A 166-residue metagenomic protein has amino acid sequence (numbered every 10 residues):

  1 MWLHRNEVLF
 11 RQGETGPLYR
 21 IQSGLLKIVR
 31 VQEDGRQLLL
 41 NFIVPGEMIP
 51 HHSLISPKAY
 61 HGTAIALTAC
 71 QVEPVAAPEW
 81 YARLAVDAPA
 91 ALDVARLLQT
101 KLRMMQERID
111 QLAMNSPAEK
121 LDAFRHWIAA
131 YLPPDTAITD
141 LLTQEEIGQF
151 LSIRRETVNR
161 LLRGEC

Functional and structural regions predicted by a protein language model:
M1-L3: Short amphipathic
R5-T68: Cyclic nucleotide-binding regulatory domains
L9-G13, L112-N115, T139: A short beta-turn/loop motif at secondary-structure boundaries
I28, L102-M105, I128: Hydrophobic recognition helices of helix-based DNA-binding modules
Y60, E79-P117: A small-molecule sensor/coupling module
A113, P117-K120, F124, T143: N-terminal positioning helix adjacent to the helix-turn-helix/winged-helix DNA-binding module
F124-C166: Phosphate-/nucleic-acid-contacting segments
